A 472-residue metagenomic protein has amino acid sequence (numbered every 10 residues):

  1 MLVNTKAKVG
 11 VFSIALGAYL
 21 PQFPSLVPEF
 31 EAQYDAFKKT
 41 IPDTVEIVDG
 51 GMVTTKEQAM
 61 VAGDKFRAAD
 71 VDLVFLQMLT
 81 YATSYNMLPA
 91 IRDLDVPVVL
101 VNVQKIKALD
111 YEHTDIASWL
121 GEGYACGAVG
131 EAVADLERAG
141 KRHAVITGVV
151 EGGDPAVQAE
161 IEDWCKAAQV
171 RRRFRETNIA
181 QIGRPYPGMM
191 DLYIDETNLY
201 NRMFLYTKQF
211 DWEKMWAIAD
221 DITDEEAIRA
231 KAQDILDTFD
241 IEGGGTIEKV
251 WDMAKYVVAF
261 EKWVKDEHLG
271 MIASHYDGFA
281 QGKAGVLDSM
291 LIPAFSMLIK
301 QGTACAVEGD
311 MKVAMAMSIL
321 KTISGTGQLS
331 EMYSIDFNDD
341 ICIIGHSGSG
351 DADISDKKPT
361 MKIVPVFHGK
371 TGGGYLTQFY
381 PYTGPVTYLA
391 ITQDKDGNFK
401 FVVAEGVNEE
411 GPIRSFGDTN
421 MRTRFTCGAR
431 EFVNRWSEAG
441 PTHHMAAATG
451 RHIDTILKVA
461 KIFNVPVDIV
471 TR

Functional and structural regions predicted by a protein language model:
L2, A7-V9, K107-A232, L236-F239: Cap/lid and interdomain-hinge subdomains that line or gate substrate/regulatory clefts in soluble alpha/beta enzymes
E31-T55, R142-G148, L205-D211: Short beta-strand elements in bilobed, periplasmic/extracellular small-molecule ligand-binding domains
A59-V71, L88-A90, V257-D266: Short, well-structured alpha-helical segments in soluble
V71-T80, V99-V101, L269-S274: Periplasmic-binding protein-like
P89-D115, L120-A128, P293-E308: Short, acidic/small-residue loops that bind anionic groups at enzyme active sites
K231-I323: Long, internal scaffold/assembly segments composed of regular secondary structure
S296-R414: C-terminal catalytic subdomain
G369-R472: Extended hydrophobic packing segments that form well-structured cores
